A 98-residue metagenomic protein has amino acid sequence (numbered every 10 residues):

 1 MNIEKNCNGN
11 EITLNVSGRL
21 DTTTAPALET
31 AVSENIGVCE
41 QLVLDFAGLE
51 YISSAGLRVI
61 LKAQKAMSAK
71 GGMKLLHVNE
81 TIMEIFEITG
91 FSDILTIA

Functional and structural regions predicted by a protein language model:
N2-L28, Y51: STAS-typified acidic loop motif
T22-I94: Amphipathic alpha-helical interaction surfaces in cytosolic regulatory modules
T96-A98: Short acidic-hydrophobic, aromatic-tinged amphipathic segments that line or gate anion-handling sites
